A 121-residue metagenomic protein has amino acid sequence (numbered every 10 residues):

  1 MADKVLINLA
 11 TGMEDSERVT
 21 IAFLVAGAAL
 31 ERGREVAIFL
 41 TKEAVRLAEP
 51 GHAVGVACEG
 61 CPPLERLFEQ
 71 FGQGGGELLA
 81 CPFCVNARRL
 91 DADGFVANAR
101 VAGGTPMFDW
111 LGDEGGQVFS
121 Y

Functional and structural regions predicted by a protein language model:
L6-T20, G51-H52: Short, glycine-rich nucleotide/cofactor-binding loops
V19-G33, I38: Histidine-anchored nucleotide/phosphate-binding helix
V36-T41, L78-P82: Short internal beta-strands
K42-V45, V85: Short beta-alpha junction loops
A44-C58: N-terminal beta-loop-helix "entrance" segment that forms/cooperates in small-molecule cofactor or anionic ligand
V54-A87: A glycine-rich helix N-cap at a beta->alpha junction
L67-G74, A92-F95, R100-D109: A short aromatic-anchored loop/beta-hairpin motif
R88-R89, A102-Y121: Short terminal interaction segments
